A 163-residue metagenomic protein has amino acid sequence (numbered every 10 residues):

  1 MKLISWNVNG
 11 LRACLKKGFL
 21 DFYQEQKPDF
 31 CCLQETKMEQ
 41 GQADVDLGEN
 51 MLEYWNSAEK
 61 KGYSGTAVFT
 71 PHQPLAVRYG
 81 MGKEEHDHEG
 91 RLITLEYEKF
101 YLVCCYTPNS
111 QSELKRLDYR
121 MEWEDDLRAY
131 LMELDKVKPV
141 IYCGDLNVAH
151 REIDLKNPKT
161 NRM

Functional and structural regions predicted by a protein language model:
M1-L47, A58, Y63: N-terminal, active-site-proximal structural segment of metallo-dependent hydrolase catalytic domains
M1-N9, K99-Q111, C143: Active-site-proximal beta-strand elements of phosphoester/diester hydrolases
L11-L15, D87, Y119-D126: Soluble or luminal CAZymes and related metallo-dependent hydrolases
D21-Q24, R91-E98, D126-K138: Short amphipathic alpha-helices and their capping/turn segments at secondary-structure boundaries
K37, Q42-S110: Structured beta-strand-rich core segments of catalytic domains in phosphoester-bond hydrolases
Q40-Q42, G62-Y63, Q111-L114, A149-K159: Short catalytic/ligand-binding loop motif for oxyanion handling, primarily in non-cytosolic enzymes, centered on
N50-L52, D126-M163: Metal-dependent phosphoesterases centered on the DNase I-like endonuclease/exonuclease/phosphatase
G82-K83, P108-E124, K159-M163: Surface-exposed cleft-lining segments at the edges of enzyme active sites
